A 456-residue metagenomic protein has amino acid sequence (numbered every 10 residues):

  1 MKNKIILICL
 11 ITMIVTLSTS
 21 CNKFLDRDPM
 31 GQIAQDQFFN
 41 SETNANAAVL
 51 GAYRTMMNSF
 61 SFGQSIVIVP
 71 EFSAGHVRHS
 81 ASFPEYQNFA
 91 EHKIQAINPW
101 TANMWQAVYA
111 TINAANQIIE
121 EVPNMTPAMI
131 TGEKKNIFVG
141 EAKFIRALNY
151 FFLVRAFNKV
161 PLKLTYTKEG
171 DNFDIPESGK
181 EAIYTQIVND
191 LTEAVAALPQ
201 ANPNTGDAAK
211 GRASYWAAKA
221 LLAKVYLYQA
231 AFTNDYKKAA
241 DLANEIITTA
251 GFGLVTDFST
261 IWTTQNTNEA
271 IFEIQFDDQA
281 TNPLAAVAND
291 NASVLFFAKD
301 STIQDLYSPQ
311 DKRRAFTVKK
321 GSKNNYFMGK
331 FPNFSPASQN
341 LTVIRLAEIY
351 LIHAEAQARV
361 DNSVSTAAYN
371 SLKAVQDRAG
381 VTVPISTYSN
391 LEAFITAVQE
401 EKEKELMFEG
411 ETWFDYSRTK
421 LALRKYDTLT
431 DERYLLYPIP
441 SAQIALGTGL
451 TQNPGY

Functional and structural regions predicted by a protein language model:
M1-M30: Bacterial Sec-dependent N-terminal signal peptides
C21-I68, I94, P384, R424-Y456: Membrane-proximal, proline-rich intrinsically disordered regions
D36, G63-A81, K163, P199-A285 (+1 more regions): Short, surface-exposed recognition loops and adjoining beta-strand edges that mediate ligand/DNA contacts, enriched
N46, R54, P84-F157, S178-E181 (+4 more regions): Conserved, well-structured interaction surfaces
Q186, P283-V287, F297, P336 (+1 more regions): Long, intrinsically disordered, low-complexity segments
A240-L346, K420, T428-T430, Y437-S441 (+1 more regions): Hydrophobic-face positions in mid-chain alpha helices that act as interaction patches
